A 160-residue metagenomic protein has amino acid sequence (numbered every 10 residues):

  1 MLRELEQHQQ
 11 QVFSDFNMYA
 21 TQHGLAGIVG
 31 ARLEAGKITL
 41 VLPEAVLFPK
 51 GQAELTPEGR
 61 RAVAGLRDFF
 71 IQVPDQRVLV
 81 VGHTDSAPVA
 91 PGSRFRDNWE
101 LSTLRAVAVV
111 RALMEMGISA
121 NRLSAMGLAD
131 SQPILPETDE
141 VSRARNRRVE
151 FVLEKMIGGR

Functional and structural regions predicted by a protein language model:
M1-V78, M156-R160: Periplasmic peptidoglycan-binding/tethering modules of Gram-negative envelope proteins
Q10, L47-R60, G65, V73 (+1 more regions): Periplasmic OmpA-like peptidoglycan-binding domain that tethers envelope proteins to the cell wall
